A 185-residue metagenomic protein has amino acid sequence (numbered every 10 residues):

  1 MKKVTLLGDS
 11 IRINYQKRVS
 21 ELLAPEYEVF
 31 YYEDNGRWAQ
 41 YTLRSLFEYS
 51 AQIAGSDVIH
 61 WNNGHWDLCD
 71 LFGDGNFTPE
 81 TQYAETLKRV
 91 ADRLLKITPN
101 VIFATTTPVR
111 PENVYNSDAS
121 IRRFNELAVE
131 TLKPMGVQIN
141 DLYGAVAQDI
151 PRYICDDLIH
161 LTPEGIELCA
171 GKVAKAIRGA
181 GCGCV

Functional and structural regions predicted by a protein language model:
M1-T86: Conserved SGNH/GDSL esterase-like catalytic core that processes O-acyl groups on lipids and polysaccharides
K2-V4, V58, P99-I102, P151: Hydrophobic beta-strand segments of well-ordered beta-sheets in folded domains
T5, I102-A104, Q138-N140: Hydrophobic/aromatic beta-strand patches that form the interior of the parallel beta-sheet core in alpha/beta enzyme
K17, E21, E48, D92 (+6 more regions): Short, well-ordered alpha-helices that flank and scaffold nucleotide-derived cofactor binding pockets
E28-F30, N100, G136-Q138: Conserved beta-strand segments of alpha/beta enzyme cores
L46, L87-A91, N125, V129: Generic structural signal for well-ordered alpha-helices, preferentially at hydrophobic/aromatic core positions
N62-L68, A91-R123: Active-site segments of SGNH/GDSL-like serine hydrolases that catalyze O-acetyl group transfer/hydrolysis on lipids
T107-V185: Catalytic His-Asp segment of secreted/periplasmic serine-dependent ester chemistry enzymes
